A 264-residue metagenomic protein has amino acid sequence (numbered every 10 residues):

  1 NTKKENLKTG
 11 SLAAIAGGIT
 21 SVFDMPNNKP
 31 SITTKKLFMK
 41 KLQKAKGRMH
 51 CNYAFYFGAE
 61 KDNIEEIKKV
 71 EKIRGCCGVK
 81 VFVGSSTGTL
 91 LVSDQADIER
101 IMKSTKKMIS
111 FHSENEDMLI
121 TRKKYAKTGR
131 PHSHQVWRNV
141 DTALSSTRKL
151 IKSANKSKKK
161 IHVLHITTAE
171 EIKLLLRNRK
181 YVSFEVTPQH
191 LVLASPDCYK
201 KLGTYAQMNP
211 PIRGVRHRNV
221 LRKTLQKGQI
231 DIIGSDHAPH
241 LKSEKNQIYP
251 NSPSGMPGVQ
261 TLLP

Functional and structural regions predicted by a protein language model:
N1-R48: Metal-associated gating/positioning segment near the N- to mid-region
K3-S11, K61-E71: Short, acidic/polar
I19-D24, H50, A126-Q135: Gly-rich Lys/Arg/Thr-decorated short loops/hinges at beta-loop-alpha junctions or inter-strand turns that position
D24, A54-F57, K160-H165: Short catalytic-loop micro-motif centered on adjacent basic/acidic residues
P26-N28, G58, G84, E114 (+2 more regions): Short, ordered loop/turn segments at secondary-structure junctions
E65-I233: Histidine/acidic residue-rich metal-binding segments in metalloenzymes
A206, Q247-S252: Short beta-alpha connecting loops at secondary-structure transitions that line or flank enzyme active sites
N251-P264: Gly/Ser/Thr-rich active-site loops/lids in small-molecule metabolic enzymes that frequently grip phosphoryl groups
